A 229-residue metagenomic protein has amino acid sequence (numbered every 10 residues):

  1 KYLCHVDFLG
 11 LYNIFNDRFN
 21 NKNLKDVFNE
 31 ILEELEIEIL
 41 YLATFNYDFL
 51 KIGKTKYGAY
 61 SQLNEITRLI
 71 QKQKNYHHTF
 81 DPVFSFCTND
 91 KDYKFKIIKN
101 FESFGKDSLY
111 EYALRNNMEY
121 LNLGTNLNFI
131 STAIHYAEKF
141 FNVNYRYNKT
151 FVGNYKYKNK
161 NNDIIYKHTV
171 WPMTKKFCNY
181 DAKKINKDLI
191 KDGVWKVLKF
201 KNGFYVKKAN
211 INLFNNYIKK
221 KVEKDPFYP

Functional and structural regions predicted by a protein language model:
K1-P229: N-terminal and secondary-structure boundary signal
